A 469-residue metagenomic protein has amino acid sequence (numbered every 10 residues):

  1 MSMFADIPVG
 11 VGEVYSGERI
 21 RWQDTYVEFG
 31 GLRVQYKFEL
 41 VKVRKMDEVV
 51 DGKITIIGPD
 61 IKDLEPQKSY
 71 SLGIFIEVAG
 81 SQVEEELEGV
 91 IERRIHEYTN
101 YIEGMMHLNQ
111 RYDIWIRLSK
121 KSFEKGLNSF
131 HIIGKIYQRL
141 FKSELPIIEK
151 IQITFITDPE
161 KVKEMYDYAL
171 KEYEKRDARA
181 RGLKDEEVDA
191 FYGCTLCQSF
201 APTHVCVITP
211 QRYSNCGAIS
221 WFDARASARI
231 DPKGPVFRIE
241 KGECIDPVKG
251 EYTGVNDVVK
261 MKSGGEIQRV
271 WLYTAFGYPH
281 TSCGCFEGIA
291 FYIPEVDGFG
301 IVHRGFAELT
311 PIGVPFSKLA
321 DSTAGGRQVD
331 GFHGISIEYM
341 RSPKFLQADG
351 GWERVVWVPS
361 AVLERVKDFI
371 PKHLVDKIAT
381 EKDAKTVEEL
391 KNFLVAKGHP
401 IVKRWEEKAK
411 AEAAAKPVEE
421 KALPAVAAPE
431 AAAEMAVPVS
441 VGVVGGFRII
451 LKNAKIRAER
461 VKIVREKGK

Functional and structural regions predicted by a protein language model:
M1-A413: Cysteine-centered metal-binding/redox modules
I132, I136, A411-A432: Glycine- and charge-rich intrinsically disordered segments
E407, A411, A415-E419, V444 (+1 more regions): N-terminal charge/polar-biased segments
L423-K469: Compositionally biased, non-globular sequence tracts
